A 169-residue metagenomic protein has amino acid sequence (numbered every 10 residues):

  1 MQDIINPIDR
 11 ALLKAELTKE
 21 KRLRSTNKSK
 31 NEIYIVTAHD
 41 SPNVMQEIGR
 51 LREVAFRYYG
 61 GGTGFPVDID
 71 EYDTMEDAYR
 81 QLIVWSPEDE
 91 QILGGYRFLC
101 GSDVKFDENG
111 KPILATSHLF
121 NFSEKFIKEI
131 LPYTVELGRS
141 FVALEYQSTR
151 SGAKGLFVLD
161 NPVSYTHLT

Functional and structural regions predicted by a protein language model:
Q2-H39: Conserved N-terminal entry element of GNAT/NAT acetyltransferase domains
K14, K19-K21, K28-K30, K105 (+3 more regions): Context-gated lysine
Y34-T149: A conserved beta-strand-loop-helix scaffold within acyl/acetyltransferase catalytic domains
I48, P162-V163: Conserved short hydrophobic patches within well-ordered secondary structure
R150-P162: Conserved acetyl-CoA pyrophosphate-binding loop and the N-cap/start of the following alpha-helix in GNAT-like
T166-T169: Conserved small/polar residues in nucleotide/adenosyl-binding loops
